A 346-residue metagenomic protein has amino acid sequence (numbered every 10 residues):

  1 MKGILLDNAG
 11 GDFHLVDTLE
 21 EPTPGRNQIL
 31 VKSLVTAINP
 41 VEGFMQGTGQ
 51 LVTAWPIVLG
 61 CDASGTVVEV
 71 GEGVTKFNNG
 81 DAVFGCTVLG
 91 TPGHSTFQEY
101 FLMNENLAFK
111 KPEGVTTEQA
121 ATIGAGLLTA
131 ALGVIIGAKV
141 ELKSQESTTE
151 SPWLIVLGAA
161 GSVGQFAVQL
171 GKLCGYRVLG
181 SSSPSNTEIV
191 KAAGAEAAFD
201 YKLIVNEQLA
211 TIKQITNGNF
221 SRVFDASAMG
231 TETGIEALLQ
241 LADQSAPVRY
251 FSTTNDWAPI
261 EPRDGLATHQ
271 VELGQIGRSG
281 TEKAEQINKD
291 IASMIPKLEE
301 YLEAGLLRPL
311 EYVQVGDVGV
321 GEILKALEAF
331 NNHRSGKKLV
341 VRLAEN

Functional and structural regions predicted by a protein language model:
M1-G25, K32-S64, E69-V70, T75-N346: Terminal helix/beta-alpha structural elements that buttress the NAD(P)+-binding lobe
